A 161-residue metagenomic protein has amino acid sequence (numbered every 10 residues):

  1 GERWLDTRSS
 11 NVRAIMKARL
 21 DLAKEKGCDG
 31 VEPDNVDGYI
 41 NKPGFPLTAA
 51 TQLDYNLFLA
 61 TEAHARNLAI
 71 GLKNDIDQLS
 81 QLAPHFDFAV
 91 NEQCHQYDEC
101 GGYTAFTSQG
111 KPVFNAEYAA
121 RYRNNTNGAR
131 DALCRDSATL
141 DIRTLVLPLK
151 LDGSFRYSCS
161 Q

Functional and structural regions predicted by a protein language model:
G1-Q161: Glycan-processing catalytic domains of CAZymes
